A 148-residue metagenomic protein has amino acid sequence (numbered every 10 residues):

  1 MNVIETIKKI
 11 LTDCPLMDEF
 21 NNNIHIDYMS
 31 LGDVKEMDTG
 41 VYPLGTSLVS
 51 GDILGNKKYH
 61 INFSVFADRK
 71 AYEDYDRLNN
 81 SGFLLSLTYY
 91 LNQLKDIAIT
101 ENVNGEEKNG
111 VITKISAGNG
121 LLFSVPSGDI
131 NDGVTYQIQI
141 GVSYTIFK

Functional and structural regions predicted by a protein language model:
M1-N23, G45-K148: Charged, amphipathic alpha-helical segments and their flanking helix caps
M29-D52: Amphipathic, interaction-prone secondary-structure segments
